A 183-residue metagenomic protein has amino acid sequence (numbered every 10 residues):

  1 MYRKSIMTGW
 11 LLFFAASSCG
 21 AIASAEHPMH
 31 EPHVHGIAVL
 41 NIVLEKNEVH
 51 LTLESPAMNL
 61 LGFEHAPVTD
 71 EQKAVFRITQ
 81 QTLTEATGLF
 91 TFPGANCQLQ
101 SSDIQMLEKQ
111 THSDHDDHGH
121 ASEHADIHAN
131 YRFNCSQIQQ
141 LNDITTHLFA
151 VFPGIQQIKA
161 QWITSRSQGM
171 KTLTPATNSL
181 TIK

Functional and structural regions predicted by a protein language model:
M1-W10: Bacterial N-terminal signal peptides that target proteins for export
G9-S18: Bacterial N-terminal signal peptides
C19-S24: Sec/Tat signal peptide C-region and signal peptidase I cleavage site
E26-K183: N-terminal soluble domains immediately following signal/targeting peptides that reside in extracytoplasmic
